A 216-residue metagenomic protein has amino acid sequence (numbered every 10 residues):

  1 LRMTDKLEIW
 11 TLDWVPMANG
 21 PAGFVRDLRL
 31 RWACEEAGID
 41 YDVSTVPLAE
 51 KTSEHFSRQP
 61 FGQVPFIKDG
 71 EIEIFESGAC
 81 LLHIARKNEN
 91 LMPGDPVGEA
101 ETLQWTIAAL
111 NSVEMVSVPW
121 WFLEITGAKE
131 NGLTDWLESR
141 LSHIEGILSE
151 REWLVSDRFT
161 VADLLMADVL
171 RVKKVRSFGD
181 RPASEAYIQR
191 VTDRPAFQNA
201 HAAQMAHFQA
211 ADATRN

Functional and structural regions predicted by a protein language model:
L1-D135, S139, E145: GST-like domain detector, emphasizing the conserved glutathione-binding G-site in the N-terminal thioredoxin-like
T4-D5, V97, T106-P195, A200-A203: GST-like fold's C-terminal all-alpha helical module
W14, V46-L48, R158, A202-M205: Residues that form or immediately flank small-molecule/cofactor binding pockets and catalytic motifs
E50, R194, M205-F208: Intrinsic structural disorder
E54, G179, S184, A210-D212: Residue-level signature of transmembrane alpha-helix interfaces in integral membrane proteins
A202-N216: Terminal-tail/helix-coil boundary detector
